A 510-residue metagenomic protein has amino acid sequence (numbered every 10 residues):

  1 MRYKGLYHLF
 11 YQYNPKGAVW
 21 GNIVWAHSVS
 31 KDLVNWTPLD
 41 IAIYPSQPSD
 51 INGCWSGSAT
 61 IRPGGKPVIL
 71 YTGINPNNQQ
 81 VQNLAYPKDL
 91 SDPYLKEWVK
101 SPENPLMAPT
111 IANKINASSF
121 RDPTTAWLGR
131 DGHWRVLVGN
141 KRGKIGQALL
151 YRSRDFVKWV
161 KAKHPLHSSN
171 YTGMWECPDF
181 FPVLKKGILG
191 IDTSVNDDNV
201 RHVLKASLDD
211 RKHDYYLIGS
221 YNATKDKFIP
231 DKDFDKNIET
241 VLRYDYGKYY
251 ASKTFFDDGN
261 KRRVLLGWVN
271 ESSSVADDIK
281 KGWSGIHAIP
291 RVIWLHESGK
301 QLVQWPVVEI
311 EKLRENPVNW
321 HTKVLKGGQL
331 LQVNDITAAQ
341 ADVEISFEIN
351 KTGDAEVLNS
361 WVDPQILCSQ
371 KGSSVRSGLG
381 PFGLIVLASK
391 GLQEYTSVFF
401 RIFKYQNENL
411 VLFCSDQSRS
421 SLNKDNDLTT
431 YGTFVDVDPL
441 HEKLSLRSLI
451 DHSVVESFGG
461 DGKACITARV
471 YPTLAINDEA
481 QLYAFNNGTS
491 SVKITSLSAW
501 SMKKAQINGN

Functional and structural regions predicted by a protein language model:
M1, G17-W20, V34-I61, P93-W127 (+5 more regions): Surface loop/turn signatures of beta-propeller and other carbohydrate-active proteins
M1-Y13: N-terminal regions that are enriched for targeting/export leaders and immediately downstream pro/stem segments
L6-L9, G65-L70, D131-V136, G190-I191 (+2 more regions): Entry beta-strands of beta-propeller and related beta-repeat scaffolds
P15-G21, I74-N78, I115, G139-R142 (+2 more regions): Short consensus segments that form the blades of beta-propeller domains, in both extracellular/periplasmic
W20-A26, N77-P87, K144-L150, R211-S220 (+2 more regions): Structural motif
V29-L33, A85-W98, Y151-K158, K185-G187 (+2 more regions): Short loop/turn segments immediately following beta-strands, especially the blade-tip and inter-blade linker loops
K66-P109: Carboxylate/His-rich catalytic cores and anion/metal-binding grooves
V195-D198, D210-R211, Y215, Y221-N510: Beta-rich accessory regions
